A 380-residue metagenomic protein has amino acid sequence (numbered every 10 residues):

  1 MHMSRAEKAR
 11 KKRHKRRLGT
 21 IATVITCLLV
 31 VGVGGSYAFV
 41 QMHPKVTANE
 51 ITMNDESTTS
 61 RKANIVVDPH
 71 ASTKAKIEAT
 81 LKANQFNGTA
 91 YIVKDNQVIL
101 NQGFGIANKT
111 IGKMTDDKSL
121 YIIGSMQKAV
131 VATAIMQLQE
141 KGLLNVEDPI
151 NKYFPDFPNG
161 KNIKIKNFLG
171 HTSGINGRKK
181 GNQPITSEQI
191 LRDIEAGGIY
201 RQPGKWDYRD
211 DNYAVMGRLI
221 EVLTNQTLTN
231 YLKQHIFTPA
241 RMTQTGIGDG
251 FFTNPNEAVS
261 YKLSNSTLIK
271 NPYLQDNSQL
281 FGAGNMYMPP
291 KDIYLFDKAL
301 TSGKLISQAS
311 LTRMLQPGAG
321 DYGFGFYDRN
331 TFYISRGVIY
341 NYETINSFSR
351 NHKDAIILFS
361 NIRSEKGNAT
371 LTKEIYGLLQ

Functional and structural regions predicted by a protein language model:
H2-V98, L274-Q380: Catalytic loop of the DD-peptidase/beta-lactamase superfamily, centered on the K-T-G motif and neighboring
V67-A71, N87, D117, Y121 (+13 more regions): Soluble non-cytosolic domains of exported or imported proteins
S72-K76, I99, V130, A134 (+12 more regions): Extracytoplasmic/secreted proteins, especially bacterial periplasmic and envelope-associated proteins
N84-T89, I111-N167, Y200-R209, F281-G284 (+2 more regions): Short active-site loop at a secondary-structure junction that contains or immediately precedes the catalytic residue(s)
V98-F104: Amphipathic coiled-coil signal-relay and dimerization helices
I122-M126, L138-I175, V222-S260: Active-site helix/loop module of the DD-peptidase/beta-lactamase fold, centered on the serine-lysine SxxK catalytic
M136-K141, G217-V222, L295-T301: Short glycine/serine- and small hydrophobic-enriched flexible loop segments
K179-G250, L280, G284: Catalytic-site signature segments of enzymes, centered on catalytic residues
